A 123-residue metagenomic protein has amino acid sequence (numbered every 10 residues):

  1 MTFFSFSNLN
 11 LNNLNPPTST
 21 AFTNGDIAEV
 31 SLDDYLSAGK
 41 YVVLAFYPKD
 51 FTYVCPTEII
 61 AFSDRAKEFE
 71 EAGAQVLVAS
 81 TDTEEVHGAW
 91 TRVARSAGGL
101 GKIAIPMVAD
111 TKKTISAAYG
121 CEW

Functional and structural regions predicted by a protein language model:
M1-W123: Chalcogenol-based redox active-site neighborhoods
